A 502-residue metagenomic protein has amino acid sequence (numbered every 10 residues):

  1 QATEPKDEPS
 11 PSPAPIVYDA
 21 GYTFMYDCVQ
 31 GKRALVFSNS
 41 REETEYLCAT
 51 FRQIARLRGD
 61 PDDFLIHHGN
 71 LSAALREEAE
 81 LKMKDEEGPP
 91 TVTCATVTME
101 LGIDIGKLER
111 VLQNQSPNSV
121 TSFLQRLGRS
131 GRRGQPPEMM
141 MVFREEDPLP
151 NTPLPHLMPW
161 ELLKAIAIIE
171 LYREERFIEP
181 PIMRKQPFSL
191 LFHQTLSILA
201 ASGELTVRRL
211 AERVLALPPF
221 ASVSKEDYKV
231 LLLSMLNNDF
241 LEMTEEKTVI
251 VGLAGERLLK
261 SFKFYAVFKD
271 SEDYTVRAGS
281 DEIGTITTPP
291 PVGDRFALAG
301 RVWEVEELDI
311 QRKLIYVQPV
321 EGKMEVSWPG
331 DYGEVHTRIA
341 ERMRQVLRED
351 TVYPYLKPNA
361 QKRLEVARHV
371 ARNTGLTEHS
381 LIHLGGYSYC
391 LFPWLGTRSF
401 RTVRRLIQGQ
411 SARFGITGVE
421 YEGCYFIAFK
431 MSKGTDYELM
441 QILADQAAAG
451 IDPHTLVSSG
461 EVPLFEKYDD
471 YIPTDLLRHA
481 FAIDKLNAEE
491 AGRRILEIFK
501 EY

Functional and structural regions predicted by a protein language model:
Q1-S202, R208-K247: Helicase motor core with emphasis on the C-terminal RecA-like subdomain
R41-E42, M99-E100, P117-N118, E146-D147 (+7 more regions): Short, glycine-/Ser/Thr-/acidic-enriched flexible segments
E100-L101, V111, T121-Q125, S130-G131 (+1 more regions): Gly/lys/ser-thr-rich phosphate-binding loops in alpha/beta enzymes that coordinate phosphoanhydride or phosphate groups
L101, V120-S122, S130-E161, R184-K185 (+4 more regions): Long C-terminal interaction/binding lobes of large macromolecular proteins
P136-E138, L259, Y265, S271 (+2 more regions): Terminal, basic amphipathic appendages of nucleotide-handling enzymes
R176-V302, E307-L308, H383-R398, Q410-E422: C-terminal accessory/connector segments of nucleic-acid motor ATPases
V249, K313-Q318, E420-L439: A generic structural motif
P358-A428: Charge-rich, low-complexity terminal tails
